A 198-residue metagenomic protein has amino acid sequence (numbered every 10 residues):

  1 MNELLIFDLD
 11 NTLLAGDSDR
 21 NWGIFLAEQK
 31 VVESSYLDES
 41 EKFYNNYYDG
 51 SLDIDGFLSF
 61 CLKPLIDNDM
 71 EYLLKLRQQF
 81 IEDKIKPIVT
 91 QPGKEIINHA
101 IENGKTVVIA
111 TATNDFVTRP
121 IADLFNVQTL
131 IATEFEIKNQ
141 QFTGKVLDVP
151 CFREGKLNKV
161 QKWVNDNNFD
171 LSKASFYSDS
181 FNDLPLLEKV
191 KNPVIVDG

Functional and structural regions predicted by a protein language model:
M1-D49: Active-site neighborhood of HAD-like aspartate-dependent phosphohydrolases
N2, K75, E82-G198: C-terminal cap/substrate-recognition subdomain and adjoining C-terminal extension of metal-dependent phosphatase-like
D17, N68, G155: Conserved active-site and cofactor/substrate-binding residues in soluble primary-metabolism enzymes
G23-I24, L62, K191: Amphipathic alpha-helical segments within well-ordered protein domains
F43-Y44, C61, I97: Generic hydrophobic alpha-helical segments
Y48-L58: Small-residue-rich anion-binding loops in enzyme active sites
G56-P92: Metal-dependent phosphoesterase signature
